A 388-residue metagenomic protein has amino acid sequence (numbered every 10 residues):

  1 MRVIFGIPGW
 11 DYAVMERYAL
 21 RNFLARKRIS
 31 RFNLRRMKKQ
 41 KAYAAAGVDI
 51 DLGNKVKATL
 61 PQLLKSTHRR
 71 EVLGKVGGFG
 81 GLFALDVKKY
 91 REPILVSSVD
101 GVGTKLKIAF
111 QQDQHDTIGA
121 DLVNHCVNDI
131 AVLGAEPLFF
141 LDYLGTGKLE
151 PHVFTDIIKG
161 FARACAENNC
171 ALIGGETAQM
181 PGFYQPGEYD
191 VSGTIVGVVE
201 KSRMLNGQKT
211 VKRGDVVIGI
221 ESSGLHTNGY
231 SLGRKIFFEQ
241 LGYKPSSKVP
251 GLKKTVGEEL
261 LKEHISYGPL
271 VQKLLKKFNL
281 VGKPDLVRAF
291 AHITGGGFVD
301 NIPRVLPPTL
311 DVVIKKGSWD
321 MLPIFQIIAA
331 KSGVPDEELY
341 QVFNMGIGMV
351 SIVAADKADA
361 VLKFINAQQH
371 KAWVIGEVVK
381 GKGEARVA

Functional and structural regions predicted by a protein language model:
K27-R36: Short, Lys/Arg-enriched N-terminal segments with co-localized hydrophobic residues within the first ~10-30 amino acids
K38-A46, V153-A171, Y184-V191, K244 (+2 more regions): Glycine-/charge-enriched secondary-structure boundary and capping motifs
K38-R70: N-terminal amphipathic/basic leader segments beginning at the initiator methionine
Q62-S223: Glycine-rich phosphate/pyrophosphate-binding loop regions near the starts of catalytic domains
V99, D190, R203-G257, V299: Short, acidic (Asp/Glu-rich) active-site segment that either coordinates a divalent metal cofactor
